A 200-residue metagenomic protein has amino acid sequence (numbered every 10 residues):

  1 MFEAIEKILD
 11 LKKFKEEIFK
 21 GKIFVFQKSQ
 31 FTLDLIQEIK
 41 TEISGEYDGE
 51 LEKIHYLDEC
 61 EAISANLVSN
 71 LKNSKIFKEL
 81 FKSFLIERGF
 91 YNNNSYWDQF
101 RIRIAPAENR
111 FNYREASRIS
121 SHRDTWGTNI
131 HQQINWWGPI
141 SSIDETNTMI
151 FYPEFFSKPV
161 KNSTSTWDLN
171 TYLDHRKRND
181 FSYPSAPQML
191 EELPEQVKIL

Functional and structural regions predicted by a protein language model:
M1-A4, N73-L80, S95, N109-E115 (+2 more regions): Short linear motifs at secondary-structure transitions and domain/linker junctions
M1-Y91: N-terminal auxiliary "cap/dimerization" subdomain that precedes the catalytic jelly-roll/cupin core of mononuclear
Q27-Q30, Q37, Q99, Q132-Q133 (+2 more regions): Residue-identity detector for glutamine
I36-E38, R114, Q133, I150-Y152 (+1 more regions): Generic alpha-helix signal with a bias toward terminal, lower-confidence helices and secondary-structure junctions
I43-Y47, S121-R123, I140, F155-P159 (+1 more regions): Short, low-complexity, polar/charged sequence segments that are solvent-exposed and flexible
A65-S69, D98-I104, R114-S117, Y172-R178: Generic detector of short, locally flexible boundary/turn motifs and exposed helical patches
I86-I150: Conserved double-stranded beta-helix
T146-L200: Double-stranded beta-helix
